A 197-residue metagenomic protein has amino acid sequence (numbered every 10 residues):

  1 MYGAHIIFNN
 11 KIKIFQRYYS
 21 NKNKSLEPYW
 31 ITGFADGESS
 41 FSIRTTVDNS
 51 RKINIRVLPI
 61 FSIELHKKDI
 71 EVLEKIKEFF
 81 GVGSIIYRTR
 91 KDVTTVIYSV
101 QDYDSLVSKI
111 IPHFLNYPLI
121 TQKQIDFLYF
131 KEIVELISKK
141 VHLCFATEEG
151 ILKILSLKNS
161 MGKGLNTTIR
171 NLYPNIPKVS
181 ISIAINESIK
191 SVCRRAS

Functional and structural regions predicted by a protein language model:
M1-S197: Sequence-level preference for short, compositionally simple segments enriched in small aliphatic or small polar residues
